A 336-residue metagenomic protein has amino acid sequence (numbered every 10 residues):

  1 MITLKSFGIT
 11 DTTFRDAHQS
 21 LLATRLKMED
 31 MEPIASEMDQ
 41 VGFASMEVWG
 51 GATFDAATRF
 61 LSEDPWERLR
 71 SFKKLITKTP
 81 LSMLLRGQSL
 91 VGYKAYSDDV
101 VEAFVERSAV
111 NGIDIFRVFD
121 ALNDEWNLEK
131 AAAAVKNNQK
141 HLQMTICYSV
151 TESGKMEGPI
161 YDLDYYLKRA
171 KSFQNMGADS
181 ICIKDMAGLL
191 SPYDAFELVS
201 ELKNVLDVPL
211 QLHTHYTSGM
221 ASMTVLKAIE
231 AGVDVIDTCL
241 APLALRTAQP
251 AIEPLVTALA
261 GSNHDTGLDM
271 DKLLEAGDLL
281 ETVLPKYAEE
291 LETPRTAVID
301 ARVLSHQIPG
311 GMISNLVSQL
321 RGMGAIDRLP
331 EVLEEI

Functional and structural regions predicted by a protein language model:
M1-R117, A121-E335: Catalytic cores and adjacent flexible loops of soluble metabolic enzymes that perform enolate/carbanion chemistry on
